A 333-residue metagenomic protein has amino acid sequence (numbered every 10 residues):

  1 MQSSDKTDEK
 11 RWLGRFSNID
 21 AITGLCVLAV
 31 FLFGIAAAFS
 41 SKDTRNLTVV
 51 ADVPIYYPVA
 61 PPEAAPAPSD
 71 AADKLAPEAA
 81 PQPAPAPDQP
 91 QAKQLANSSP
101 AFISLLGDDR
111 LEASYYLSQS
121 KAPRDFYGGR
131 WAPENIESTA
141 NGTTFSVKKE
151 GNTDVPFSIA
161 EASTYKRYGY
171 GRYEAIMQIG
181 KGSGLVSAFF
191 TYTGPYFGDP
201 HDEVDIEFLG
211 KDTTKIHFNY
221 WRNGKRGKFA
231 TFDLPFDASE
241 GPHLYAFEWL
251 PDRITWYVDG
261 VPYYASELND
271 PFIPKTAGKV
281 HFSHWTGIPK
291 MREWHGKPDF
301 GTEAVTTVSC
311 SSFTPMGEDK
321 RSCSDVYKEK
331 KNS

Functional and structural regions predicted by a protein language model:
M1-G14: N-terminal Lys/Arg-rich, disordered targeting/topogenic segments
R11, R15, I19-C26, F33-P62 (+2 more regions): GH16 jelly-roll
